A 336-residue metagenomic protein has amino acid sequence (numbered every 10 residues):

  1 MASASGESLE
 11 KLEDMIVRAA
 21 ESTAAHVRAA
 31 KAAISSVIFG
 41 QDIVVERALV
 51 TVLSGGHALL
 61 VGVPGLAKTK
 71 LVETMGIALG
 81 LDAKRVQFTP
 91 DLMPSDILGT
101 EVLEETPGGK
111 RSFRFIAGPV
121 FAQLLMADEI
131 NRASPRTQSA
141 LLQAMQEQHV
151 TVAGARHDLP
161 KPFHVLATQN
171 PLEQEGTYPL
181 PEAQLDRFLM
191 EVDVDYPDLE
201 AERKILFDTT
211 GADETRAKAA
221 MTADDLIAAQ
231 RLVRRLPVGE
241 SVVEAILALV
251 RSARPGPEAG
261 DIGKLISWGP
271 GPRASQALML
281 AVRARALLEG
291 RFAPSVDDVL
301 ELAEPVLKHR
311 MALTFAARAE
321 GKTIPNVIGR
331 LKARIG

Functional and structural regions predicted by a protein language model:
A2-E21, R28, G256-G336: C-terminal engagement/docking regions of AAA+ P-loop ATPases
I16-A24, V37, T177, E191-I262 (+4 more regions): Conserved C-terminal "switch" segment of AAA+ ATPases
A19-V63: Pre-Walker A (pre-P-loop) alpha-helix and adjacent loop at the N terminus of AAA/AAA+ ATPase modules, a conserved
R47-V50, E104-M126: Conserved alpha-helical scaffold flanking the Walker A/P-loop in AAA+ ATPase domains
L49-P90, L103: Walker A/P-loop
V63, I97, T168: P-loop (Walker A) phosphate-binding loop of NTP-binding proteins
E104-G109, A133-T137, M145-L236, R283-R285: Canonical AAA+ ATPase core
D128-E129, A140: Walker B catalytic acidic pair
